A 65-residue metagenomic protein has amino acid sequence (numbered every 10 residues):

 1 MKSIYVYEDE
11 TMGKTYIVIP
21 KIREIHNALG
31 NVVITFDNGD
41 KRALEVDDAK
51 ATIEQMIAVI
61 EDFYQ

Functional and structural regions predicted by a protein language model:
M1-Y16, K21-Q65: Acidic, Ser/Thr- and proline-rich intrinsically disordered linker/docking segments of eukaryotic scaffolds
